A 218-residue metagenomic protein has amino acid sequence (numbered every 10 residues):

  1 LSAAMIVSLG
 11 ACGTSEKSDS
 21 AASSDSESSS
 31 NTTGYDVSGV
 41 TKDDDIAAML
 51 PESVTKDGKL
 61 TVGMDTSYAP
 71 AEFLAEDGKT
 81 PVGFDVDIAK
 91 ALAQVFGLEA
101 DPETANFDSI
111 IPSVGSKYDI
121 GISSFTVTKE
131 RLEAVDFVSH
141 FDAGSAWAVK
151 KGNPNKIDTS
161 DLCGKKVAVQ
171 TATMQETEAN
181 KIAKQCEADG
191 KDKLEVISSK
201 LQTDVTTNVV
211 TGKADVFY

Functional and structural regions predicted by a protein language model:
L1-G10: Sec-dependent bacterial lipoprotein signal peptides
L9-S28: Bacterial lipoprotein signal-peptidase II cleavage site
N31-G121: Extracytoplasmic small-molecule ligand-binding "clamshell" domains of the periplasmic binding protein/Venus flytrap
P81-Q94, F125-V127, A143-Q202, T206: Bilobed "Venus flytrap"/periplasmic-binding protein-like clamshell domains and structurally analogous long
I88-A89, S109-S113, Q202-N208, A214: Short, hydrophobic alpha-helical packing/hinge segments within bilobed ligand-binding/sensory domains
L98-E99, G115-S123, K166, V210-Y218: Alpha-to-beta junction loops
E99-S160: Acidic, polar ligand-binding/catalytic clefts
S109, F125-E133, N180-I182, T211-Y218: A ligand-binding cleft/hinge motif common to bilobed small-molecule-binding domains
